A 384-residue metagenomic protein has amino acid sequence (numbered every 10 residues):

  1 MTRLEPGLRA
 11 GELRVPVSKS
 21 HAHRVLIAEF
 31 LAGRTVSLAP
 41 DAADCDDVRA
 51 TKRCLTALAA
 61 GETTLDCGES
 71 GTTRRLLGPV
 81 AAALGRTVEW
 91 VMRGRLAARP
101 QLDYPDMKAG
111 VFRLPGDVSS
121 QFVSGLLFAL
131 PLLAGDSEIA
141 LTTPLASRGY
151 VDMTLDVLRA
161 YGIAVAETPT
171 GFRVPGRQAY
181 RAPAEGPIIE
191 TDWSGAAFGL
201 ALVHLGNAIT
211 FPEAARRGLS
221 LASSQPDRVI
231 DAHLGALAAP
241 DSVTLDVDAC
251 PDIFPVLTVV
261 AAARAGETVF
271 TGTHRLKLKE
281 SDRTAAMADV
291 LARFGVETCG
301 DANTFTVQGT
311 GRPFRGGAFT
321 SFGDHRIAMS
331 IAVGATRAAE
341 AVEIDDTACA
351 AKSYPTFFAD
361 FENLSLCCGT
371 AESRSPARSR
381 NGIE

Functional and structural regions predicted by a protein language model:
M1-E384: Structural preference for solvent-exposed beta-strand-turn elements and adjacent flexible terminal/loop segments within
